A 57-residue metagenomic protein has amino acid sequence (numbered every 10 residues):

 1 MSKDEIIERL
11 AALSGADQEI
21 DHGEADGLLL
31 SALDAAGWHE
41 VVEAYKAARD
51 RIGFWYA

Functional and structural regions predicted by a protein language model:
M1-G27, R51-A57: N-terminal acidic leader/helix
L28-A35: Amphipathic alpha-helical segments that form the core helices of the histone-fold
A36-A57: Short, charged early-sequence alpha-helical segments and their helix-coil boundaries
